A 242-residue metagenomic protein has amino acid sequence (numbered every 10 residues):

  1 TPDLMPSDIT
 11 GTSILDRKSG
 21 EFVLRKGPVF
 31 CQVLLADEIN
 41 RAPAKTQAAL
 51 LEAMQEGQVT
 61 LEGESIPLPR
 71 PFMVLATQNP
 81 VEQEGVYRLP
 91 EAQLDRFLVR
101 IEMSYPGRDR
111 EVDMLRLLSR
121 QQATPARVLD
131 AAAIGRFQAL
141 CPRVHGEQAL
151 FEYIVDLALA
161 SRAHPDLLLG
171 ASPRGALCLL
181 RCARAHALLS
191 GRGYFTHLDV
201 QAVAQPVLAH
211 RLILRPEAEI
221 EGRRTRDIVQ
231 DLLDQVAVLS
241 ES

Functional and structural regions predicted by a protein language model:
T1-K18: AAA+/P-loop NTPase substrate/partner-engagement loops
I9, L50, F97, I154 (+2 more regions): Residue-level signature of catalytic and energy-coupling elements of molecular machines, predominantly ATP/GTP-dependent
L15-L35: Conserved alpha-helical scaffold flanking the Walker A/P-loop in AAA+ ATPase domains
D16-E21, R41-T46, M54-A131, G135-V144 (+1 more regions): Canonical AAA+ ATPase core
Q32-A36, N79-P80, I101, A132-V144 (+2 more regions): Short hinge/gating elements
D37-E38, A49: Walker B catalytic acidic pair
P125-L179: Conserved AAA+ ATPase small/helical "lid" subdomain
A163-S242: C-terminal engagement/docking regions of AAA+ P-loop ATPases
